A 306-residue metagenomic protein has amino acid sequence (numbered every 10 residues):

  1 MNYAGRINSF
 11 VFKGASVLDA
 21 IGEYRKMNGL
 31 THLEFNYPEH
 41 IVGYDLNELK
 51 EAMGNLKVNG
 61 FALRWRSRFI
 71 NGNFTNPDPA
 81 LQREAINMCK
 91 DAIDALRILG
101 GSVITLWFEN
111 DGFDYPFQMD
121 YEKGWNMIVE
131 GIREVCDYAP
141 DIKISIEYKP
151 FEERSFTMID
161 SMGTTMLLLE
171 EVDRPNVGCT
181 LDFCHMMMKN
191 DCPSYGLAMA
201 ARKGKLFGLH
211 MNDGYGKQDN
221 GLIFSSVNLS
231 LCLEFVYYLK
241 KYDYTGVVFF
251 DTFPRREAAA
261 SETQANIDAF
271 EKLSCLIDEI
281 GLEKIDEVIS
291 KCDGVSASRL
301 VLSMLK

Functional and structural regions predicted by a protein language model:
M1-K26, D94, G101-S102, P140 (+2 more regions): Histidine-acidic metal/acid-base catalytic patches
S9-V11, Y37-I41, R64-F69, F108-G112 (+4 more regions): Active-site-proximal loop/turn and secondary-structure-junction residues that shape catalytic pockets, frequently
K13-Y24, I41-L63: Glycine-rich, positively charged N-terminal anion/phosphate-binding segment
H32-E34, G60-A62, T105, S145 (+2 more regions): Conserved beta-strand positions in the central sheet of alpha/beta enzyme cores
H32-M53, G112-P116: Glycine-rich, proline-tolerant flexible connector loops at the mouths of alpha/beta enzymes
L46-L56, I128-V135, E234-L239: Catalytic-core regions built around general acid/base machinery
M53-W65, R97-F108, G204-L209: Short coil-to-beta-strand
N73-G178, M188, A297-K306: Active-site acidic/histidine proton-transfer and metal-coordination neighborhood in alpha/beta enzyme cores
